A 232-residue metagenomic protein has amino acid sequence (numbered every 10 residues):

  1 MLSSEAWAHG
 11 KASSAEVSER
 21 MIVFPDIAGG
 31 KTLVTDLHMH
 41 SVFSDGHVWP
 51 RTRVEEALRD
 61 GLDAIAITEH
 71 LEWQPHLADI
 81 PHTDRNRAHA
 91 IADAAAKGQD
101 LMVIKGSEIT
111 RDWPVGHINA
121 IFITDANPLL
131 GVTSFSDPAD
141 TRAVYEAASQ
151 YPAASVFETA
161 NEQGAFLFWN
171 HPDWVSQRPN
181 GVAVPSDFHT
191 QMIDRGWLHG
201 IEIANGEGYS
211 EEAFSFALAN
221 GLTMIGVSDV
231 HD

Functional and structural regions predicted by a protein language model:
A6-G10: Boundary at the C-terminal end of the N-terminal hydrophobic targeting segment
K11, H40-V42, S186: Compositionally biased, intrinsically disordered low-complexity segments enriched in polar/proline residues
A12-E16: Histidine-/acidic- and/or cysteine-rich, low-complexity loops and terminal segments associated with membrane
E19-G164, G196, I203-V230: A metal-dependent hydrolase metal-coordination microenvironment
G106-S107, G164-N180: Aromatic-lined carbohydrate-recognition surfaces of secreted/lumenal glycan-active proteins
V115-N119, Q177-I193, A213-S215: Distinct, well-ordered alpha-helical segments
W174-S176, G208, D232: Short, catalytically relevant binding-site loops at active-site mouths
